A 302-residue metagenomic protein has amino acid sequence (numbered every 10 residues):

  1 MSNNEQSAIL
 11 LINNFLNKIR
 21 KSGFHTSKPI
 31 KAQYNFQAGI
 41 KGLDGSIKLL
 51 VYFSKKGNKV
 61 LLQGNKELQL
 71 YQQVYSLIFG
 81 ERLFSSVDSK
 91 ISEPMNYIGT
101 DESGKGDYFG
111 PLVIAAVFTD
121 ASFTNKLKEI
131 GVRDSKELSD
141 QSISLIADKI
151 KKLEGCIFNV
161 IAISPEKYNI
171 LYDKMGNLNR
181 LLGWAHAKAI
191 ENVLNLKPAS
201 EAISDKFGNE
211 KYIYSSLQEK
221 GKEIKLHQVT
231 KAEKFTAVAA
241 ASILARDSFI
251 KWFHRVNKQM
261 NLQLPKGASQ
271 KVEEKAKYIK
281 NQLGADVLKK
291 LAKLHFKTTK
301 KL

Functional and structural regions predicted by a protein language model:
M1-I98, E102-L302: RNase H-like, Mg2+-dependent phosphodiesterase core, and more generally RNA phosphate-backbone-engaging helix-loop
